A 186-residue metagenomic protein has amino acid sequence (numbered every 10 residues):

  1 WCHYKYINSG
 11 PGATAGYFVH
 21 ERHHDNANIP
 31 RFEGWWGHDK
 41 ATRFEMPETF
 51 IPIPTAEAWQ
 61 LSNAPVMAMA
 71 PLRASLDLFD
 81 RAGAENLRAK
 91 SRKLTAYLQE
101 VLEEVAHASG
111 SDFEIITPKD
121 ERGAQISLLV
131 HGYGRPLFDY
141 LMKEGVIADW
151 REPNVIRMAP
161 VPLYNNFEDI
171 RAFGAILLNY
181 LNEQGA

Functional and structural regions predicted by a protein language model:
W1-I7: Structural recognition of alpha->loop->beta junctions
I7-S9, D149: Short glycine/serine/proline-enriched coil/turn segments at secondary-structure junctions
S9-G12, F18-K90, A96: Active-site C-terminal subdomain of aminotransferase-like
H20-R22, L129-H131, L163: Residue-level recognition of strand-loop junctions within catalytic nucleotide-signaling folds
A56, E121-Q125, P153-V155: Short, solvent-exposed beta-strand edge segments and adjacent coil->beta transition regions
R92-Q99, E103-E144: Conserved PLP-binding catalytic core of the aspartate aminotransferase-like
G132-Y133, Y140-A186: PLP-dependent enzyme catalytic core of the Aspartate aminotransferase-like
